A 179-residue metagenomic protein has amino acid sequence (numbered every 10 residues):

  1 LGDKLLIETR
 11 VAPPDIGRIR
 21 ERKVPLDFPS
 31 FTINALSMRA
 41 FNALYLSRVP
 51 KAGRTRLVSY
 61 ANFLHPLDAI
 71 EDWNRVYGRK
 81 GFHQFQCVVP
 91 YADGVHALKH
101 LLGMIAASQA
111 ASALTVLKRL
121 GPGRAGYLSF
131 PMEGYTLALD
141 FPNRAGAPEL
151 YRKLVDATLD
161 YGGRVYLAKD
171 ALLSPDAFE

Functional and structural regions predicted by a protein language model:
L1-E179: Noncatalytic alpha-helical scaffold of FAD-dependent oxidoreductases
